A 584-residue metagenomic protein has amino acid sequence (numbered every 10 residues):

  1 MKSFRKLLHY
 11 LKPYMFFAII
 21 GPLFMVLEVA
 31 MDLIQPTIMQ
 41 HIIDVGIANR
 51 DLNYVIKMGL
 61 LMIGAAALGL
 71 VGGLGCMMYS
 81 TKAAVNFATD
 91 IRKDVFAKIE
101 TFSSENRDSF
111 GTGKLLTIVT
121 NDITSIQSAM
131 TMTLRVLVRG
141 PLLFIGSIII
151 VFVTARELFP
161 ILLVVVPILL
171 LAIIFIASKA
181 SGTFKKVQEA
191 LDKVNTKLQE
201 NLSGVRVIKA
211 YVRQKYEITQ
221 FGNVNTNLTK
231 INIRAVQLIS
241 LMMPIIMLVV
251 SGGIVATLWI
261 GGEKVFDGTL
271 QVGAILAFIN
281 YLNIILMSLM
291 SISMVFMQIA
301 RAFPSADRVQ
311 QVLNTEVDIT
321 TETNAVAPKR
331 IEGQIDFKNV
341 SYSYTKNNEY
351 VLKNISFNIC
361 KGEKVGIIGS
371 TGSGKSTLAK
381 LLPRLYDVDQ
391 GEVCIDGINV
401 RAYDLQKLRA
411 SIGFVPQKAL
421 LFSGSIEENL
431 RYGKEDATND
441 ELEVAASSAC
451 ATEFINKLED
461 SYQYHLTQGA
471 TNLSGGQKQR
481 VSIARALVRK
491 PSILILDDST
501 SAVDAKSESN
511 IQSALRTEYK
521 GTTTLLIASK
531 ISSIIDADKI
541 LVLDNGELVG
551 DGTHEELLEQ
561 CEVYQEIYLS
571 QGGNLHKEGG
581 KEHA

Functional and structural regions predicted by a protein language model:
M1-I34, M39, I47-L61, G72 (+15 more regions): Membrane-integrated ABC transporters
P13, F17-A30, M62, G69-V71 (+2 more regions): Transmembrane helices of ABC transporter permease
P13, S80, T101-E105, N121-M130 (+9 more regions): An intracellular "coupling" helix at the cytosolic face of ABC transporter transmembrane type-1 domains
E28, D32-P36, G64, G69-A84 (+8 more regions): Alpha-helical transmembrane segments
N49-R50, V85, K93-T117, N121-I123 (+5 more regions): Short intracellular "coupling" helices and adjacent cytoplasmic loop segments at the cytosolic face of multi-pass
D51, V55-K57, I150-V164, R234-R308 (+1 more regions): Helix-loop-helix
P328-A584: ABC-type nucleotide-binding domain
